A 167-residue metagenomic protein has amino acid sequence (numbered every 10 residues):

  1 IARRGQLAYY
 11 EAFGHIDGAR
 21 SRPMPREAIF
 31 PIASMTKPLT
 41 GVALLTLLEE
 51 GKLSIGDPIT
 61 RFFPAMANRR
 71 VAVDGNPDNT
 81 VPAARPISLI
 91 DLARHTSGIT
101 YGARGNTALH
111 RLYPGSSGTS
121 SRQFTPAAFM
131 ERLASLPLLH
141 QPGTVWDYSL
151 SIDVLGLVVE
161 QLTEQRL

Functional and structural regions predicted by a protein language model:
I1-R4: Short hydrophobic alpha-helical segments used for membrane anchoring or interfacial signaling
E11-F13: Short hydrophobic alpha-helix segments
H15-D147: Active-site-proximal loop and beta-strand segments within enzyme catalytic domains
T46-L53, V159-L167: Bacterial peptidoglycan biogenesis and beta-lactam-recognition machinery
L92-H95, S151-Q161: Active-site-proximal alpha-helical segments within enzyme catalytic domains
R122, V145-I152, G156-L157, R166: Aromatic- and glycine-enriched pocket-lining scaffold segments that form the walls of small-molecule binding clefts
